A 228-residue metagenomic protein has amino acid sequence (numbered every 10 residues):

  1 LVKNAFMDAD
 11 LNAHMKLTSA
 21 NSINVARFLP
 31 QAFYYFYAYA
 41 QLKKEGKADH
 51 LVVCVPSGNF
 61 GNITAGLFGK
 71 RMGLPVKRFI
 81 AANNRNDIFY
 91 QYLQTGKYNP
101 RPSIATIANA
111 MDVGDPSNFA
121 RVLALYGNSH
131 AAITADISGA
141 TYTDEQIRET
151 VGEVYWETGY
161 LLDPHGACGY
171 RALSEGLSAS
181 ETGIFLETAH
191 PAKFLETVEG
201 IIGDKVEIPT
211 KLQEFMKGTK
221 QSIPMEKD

Functional and structural regions predicted by a protein language model:
L1-D228: PLP-dependent amino-acid enzyme catalytic core
